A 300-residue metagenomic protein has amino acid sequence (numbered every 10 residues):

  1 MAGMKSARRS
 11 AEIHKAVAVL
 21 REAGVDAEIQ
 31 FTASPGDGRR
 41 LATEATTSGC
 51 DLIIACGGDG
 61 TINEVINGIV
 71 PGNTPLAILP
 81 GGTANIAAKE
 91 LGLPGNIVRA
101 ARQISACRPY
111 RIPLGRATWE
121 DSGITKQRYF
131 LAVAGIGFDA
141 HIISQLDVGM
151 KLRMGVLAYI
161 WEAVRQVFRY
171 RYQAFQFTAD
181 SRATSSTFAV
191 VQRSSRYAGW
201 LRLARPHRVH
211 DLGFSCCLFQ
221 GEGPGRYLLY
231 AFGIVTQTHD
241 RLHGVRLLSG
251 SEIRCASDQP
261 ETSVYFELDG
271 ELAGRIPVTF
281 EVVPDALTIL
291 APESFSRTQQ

Functional and structural regions predicted by a protein language model:
M1-I53, N63, V98-R102, S296 (+1 more regions): ATP/NTP phosphate-donor binding region
R21-A23, T32, P71-P75, L79-F188: Catalytic core of DAGKc-family lipid kinases
A55-D59: N-terminal glycine-rich "phosphate-gripper" loop used for MgATP/nucleotide binding and carboxylate activation
T61-T74: Short Gly/Thr/Asp-enriched flexible loops that form oxyanion-binding sites at enzyme active sites
G135, D139, V190-A204, L272: Glycine-rich phosphate/pyrophosphate-binding beta-alpha loops
M150-A158, R202-R226: Gly/Ser/Thr-rich active-site loops/lids in small-molecule metabolic enzymes that frequently grip phosphoryl groups
R171-Q173, S185-T187, H210-F214, S249-S251: A generic structural signal for short beta-strands and their flanking turns/coil linkers
A183, R208, L218-Q300: ATP/nucleoside-binding phosphotransfer catalytic cores, i.e., glycine-rich phosphate-binding loops
